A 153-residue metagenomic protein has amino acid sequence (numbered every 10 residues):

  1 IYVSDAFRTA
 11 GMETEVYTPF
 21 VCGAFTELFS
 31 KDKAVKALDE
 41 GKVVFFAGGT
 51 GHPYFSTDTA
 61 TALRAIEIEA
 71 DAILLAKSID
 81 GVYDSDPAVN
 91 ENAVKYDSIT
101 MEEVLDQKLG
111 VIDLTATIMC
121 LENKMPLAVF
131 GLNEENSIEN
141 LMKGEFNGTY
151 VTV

Functional and structural regions predicted by a protein language model:
I1-V153: C-terminal catalytic "cap/lid" subdomain
